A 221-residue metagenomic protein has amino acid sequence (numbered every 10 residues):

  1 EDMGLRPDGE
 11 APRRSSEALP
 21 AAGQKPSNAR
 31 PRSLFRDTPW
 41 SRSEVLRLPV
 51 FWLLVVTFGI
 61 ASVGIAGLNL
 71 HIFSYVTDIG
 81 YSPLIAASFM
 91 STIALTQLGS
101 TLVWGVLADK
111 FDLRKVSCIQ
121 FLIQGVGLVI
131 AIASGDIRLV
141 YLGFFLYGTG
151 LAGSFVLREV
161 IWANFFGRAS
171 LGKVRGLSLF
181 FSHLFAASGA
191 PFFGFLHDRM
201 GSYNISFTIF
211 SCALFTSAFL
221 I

Functional and structural regions predicted by a protein language model:
S43-V106, G189, F193: Extracytoplasmic gate region of multi-pass secondary transporters
D112, A133-G135: Helix-breaking motifs and short loop linkers at transmembrane-helix boundaries and internal kinks in secondary membrane
K115-I130: Structural signature of the two symmetry-related core transmembrane helices
R138-L146: Paired small-residue
G153-F166: Intracellular juxtamembrane helix-capping segments at the cytosolic ends of symmetry-related transmembrane helices
F166-M200: A late C-terminal transmembrane helix in Major Facilitator Superfamily
F195-C212: A membrane-interface helix-boundary motif in multi-pass transporters
S211-I221: Multi-pass alpha-helical transporter architecture, strongest for 12-TM Major Facilitator/SLC carriers used
